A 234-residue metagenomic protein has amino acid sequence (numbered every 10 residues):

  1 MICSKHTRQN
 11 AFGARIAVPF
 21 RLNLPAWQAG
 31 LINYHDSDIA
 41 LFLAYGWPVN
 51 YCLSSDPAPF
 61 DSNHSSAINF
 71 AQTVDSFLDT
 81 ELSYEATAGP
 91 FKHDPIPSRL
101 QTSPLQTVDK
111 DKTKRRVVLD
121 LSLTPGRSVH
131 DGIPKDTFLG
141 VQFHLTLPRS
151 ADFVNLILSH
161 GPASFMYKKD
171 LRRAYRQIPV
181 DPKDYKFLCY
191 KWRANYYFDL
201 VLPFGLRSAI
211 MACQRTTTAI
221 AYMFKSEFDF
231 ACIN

Functional and structural regions predicted by a protein language model:
M1-K5, S208, N234: Short intrinsically disordered, low-complexity coil segments enriched in acidic
M1-S66: Non-catalytic, polymerase-adjacent accessory regions of viral genome-replication enzymes
F20-R21, D79, T218, Y222: Amphipathic, non-transmembrane alpha-helical secondary structure
G46-Y51, G126, C189-Y190, A231-C232: Short hydrophobic/aromatic-rich motifs at helix boundaries and adjacent loops
C52-D61, K191-V201, N234: Surface-exposed beta-strand-to-loop junctions that form interaction patches on eukaryotic regulatory domains
S65, N69, S76-R215: Catalytic-core region of right-hand nucleic acid polymerases
N69-F70, F224: Residue-level recognition of alpha-helix termini/interfacial anchor residues
I210-N234: Active-site palm subdomain of RNA-directed nucleic acid polymerases
